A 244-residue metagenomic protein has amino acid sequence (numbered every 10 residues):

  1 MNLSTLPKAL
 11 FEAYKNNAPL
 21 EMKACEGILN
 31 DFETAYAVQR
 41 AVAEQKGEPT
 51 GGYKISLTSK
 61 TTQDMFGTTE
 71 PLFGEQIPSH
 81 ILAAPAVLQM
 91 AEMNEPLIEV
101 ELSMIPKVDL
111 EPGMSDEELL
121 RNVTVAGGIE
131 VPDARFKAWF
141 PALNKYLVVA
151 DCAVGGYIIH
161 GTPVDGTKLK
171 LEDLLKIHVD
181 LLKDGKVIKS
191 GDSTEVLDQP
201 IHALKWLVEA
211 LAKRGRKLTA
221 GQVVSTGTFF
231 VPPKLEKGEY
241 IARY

Functional and structural regions predicted by a protein language model:
N2-Q199, E236-K237: Catalytic-core "active-site belt" of small-molecule-metabolizing enzymes, emphasizing His/Asp/Glu-rich regions
T194-K205, T219: Short, well-ordered coil↔helix boundary/capping segments
L204-E209, Q222-S225: Short, structured beta-strand/loop micro-motifs enriched in basic residues and often containing a Trp
L211-R214: Extended mid-to-C-terminal alpha-helical interaction segments
L218-V231, L235: Conserved metal-binding segment of the jelly-roll/cupin
G238-Y244: A short tyrosine-centered beta-strand micro-motif
